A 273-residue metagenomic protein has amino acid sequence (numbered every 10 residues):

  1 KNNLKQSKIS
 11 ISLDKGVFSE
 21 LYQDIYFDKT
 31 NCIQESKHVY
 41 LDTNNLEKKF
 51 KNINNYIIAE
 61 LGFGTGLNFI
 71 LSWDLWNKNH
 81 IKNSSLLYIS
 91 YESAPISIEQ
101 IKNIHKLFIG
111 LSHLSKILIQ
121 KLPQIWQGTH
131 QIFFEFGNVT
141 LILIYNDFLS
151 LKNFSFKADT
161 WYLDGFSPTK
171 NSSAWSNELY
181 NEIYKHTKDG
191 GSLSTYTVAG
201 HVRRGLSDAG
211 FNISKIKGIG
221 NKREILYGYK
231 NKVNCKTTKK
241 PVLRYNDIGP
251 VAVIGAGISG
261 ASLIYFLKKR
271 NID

Functional and structural regions predicted by a protein language model:
K1-Y56, W73-G110: Rossmann-like AdoMet
L61-G64, G255-G257: Glycine-rich Rossmann-fold phosphate-binding loop(s) that bind the pyrophosphate of adenine dinucleotide cofactors
T65-I70, A261: Glycine-rich SAM-binding Motif I of class I
K102-N153: S-adenosyl-L-methionine
S176-D189: A short glycine-rich, Lys/Arg-flanked "PGG" loop and its adjoining helix->strand segment in the class I
G190-T197: Conserved beta-strand signature within the Rossmann-like core of class I S-adenosyl-L-methionine
K215-P250: Core SAM-dependent methyltransferase catalytic element
N246-D273: N-terminal Rossmann-like FAD-binding beta1-loop-alpha1 element of flavoenzymes
